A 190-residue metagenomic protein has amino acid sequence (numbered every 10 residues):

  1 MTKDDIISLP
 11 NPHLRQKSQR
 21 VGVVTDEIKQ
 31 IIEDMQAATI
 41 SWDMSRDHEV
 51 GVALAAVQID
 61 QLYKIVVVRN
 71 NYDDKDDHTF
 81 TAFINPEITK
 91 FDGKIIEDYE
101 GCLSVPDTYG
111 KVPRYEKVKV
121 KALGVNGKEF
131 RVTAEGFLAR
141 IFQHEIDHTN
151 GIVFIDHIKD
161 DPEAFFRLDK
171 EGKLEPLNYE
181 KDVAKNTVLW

Functional and structural regions predicted by a protein language model:
M1-W190: Positively charged
